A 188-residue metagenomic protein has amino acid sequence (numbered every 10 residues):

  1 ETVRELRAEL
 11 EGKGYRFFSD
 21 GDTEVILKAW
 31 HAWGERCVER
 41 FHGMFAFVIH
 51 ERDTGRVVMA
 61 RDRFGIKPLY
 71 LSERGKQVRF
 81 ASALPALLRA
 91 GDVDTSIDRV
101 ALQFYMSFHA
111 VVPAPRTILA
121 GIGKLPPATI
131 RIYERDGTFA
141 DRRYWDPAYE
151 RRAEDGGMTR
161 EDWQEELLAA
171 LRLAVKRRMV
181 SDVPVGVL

Functional and structural regions predicted by a protein language model:
E1-L188: Cysteine-centered catalytic environments shared across enzyme families
